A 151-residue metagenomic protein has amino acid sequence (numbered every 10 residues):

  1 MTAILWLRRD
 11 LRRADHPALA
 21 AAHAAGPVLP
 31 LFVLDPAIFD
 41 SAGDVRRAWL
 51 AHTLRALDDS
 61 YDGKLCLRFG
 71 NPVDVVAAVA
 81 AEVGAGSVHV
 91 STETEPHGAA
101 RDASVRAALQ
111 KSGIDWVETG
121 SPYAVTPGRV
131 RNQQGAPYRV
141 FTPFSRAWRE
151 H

Functional and structural regions predicted by a protein language model:
M1-H151: Trp/Phe/Arg-rich N-terminal binding region typifying the photolyase-homology
